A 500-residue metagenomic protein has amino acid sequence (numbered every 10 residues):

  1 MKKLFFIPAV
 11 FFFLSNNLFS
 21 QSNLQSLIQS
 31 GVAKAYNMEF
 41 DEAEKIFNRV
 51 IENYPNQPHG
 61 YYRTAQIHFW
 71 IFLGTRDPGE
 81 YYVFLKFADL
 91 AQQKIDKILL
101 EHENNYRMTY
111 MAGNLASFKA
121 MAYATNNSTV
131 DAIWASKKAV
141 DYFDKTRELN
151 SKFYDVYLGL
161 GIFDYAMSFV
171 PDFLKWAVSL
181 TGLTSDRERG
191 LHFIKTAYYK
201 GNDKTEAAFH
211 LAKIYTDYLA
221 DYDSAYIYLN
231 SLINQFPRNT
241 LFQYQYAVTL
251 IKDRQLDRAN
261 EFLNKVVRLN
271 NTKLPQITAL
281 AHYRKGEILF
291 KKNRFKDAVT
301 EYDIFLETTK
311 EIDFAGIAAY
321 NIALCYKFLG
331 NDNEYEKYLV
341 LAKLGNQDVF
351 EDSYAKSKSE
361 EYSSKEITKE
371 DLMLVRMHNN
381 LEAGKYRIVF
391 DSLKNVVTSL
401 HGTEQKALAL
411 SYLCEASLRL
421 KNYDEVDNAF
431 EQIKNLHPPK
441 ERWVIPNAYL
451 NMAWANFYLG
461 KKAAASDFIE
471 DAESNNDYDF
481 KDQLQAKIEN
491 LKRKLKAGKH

Functional and structural regions predicted by a protein language model:
Q21-L27, P171-F173, G201-F209, F236-Q245 (+7 more regions): Generic helix N-cap/helix-start motif at coil->alpha-helix transitions
L24-S26, K34-I46, N56, T64-A220 (+2 more regions): Short coil/linker segments at helix-helix boundaries
V32, Q66, L73, N114 (+14 more regions): Residue-level recognition of tetratricopeptide repeat
M38, N127, W134, S185 (+7 more regions): Residue-level detector of the short coil/turn that links helix A to helix B within each tetratricopeptide repeat
V50-P55, L149, S179-T184, Y198-G201 (+8 more regions): Solenoid-like repeat scaffolds
P58-G60, K94-L100, Y106-R107, E148 (+9 more regions): Boundary/linker segments of alpha-helical solenoid repeat arrays
K86, K137-R147, Y165, G182-H192 (+7 more regions): TPR/TPR-like (Sel1-like) alpha-helical repeat modules
